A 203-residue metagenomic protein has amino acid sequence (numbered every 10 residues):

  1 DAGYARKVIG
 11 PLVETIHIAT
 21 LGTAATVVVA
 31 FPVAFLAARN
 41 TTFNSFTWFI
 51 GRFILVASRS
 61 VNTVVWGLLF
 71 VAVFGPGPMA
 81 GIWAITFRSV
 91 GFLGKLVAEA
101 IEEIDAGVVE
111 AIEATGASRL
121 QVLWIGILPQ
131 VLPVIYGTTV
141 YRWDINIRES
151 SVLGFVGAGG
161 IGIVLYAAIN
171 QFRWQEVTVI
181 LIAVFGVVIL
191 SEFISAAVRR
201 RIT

Functional and structural regions predicted by a protein language model:
D1-G22: Periplasmic/extracellular loop-to-transmembrane helix junction in inner-membrane transport proteins
V28-V33, V65, A80-W83, F87-V109 (+4 more regions): Membrane-embedded alpha-helices of multi-pass transport/permease systems
V33-G67, L96-E99: Cytoplasmic-entry segments and transmembrane alpha-helices of multi-pass inner-membrane transporters
L55-T86: Generic hydrophobic transmembrane alpha-helix motif, especially the helices
A72, I147-V184, T203: Glycine-rich helix-loop "coupling/hinge" segments at transmembrane-helix boundaries in multipass transporters
I104-Q121, I125-V131, A158: Short helix-to-coil transition segments within interhelical loops that connect adjacent transmembrane helices
R119-L153, Q175-V187, S191, S195: Transmembrane alpha-helices
